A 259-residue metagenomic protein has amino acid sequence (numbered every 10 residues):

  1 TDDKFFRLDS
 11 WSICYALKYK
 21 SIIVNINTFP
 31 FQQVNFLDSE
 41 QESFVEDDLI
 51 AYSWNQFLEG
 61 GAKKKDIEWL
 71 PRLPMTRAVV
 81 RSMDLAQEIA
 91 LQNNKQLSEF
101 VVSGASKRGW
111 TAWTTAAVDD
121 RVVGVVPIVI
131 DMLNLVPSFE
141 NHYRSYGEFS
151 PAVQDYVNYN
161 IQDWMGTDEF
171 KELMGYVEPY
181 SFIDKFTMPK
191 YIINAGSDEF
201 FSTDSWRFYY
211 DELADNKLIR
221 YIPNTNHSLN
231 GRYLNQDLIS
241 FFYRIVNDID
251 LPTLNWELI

Functional and structural regions predicted by a protein language model:
D2-K4, I13, L17, S21-R77 (+1 more regions): Cap/lid segment of the alpha/beta-hydrolase catalytic domain
G60-S106, V118-V122: Gly/Ser-rich "nucleophile elbow"/oxyanion-hole loop immediately N-terminal to the catalytic nucleophile in hydrolases
V102-G104, I128, I193: Short beta-strand immediately N-terminal to the catalytic nucleophile in serine-hydrolase-like folds
T114-D163, R220-N224, S228-Q236: Hydrolase active-site cap/lid region
F186, I192-N194, D198: Short beta-strand/loop motif that positions the catalytic acidic residue of the alpha/beta-hydrolase fold
M188, S202-Y210: Short alpha-helix in the alpha/beta-hydrolase fold that links the catalytic acid
S197-F201, H227-S228: Acidic catalytic loop of the alpha/beta-hydrolase fold
S240-I259: Surface beta-strand/loop "capping" patches
